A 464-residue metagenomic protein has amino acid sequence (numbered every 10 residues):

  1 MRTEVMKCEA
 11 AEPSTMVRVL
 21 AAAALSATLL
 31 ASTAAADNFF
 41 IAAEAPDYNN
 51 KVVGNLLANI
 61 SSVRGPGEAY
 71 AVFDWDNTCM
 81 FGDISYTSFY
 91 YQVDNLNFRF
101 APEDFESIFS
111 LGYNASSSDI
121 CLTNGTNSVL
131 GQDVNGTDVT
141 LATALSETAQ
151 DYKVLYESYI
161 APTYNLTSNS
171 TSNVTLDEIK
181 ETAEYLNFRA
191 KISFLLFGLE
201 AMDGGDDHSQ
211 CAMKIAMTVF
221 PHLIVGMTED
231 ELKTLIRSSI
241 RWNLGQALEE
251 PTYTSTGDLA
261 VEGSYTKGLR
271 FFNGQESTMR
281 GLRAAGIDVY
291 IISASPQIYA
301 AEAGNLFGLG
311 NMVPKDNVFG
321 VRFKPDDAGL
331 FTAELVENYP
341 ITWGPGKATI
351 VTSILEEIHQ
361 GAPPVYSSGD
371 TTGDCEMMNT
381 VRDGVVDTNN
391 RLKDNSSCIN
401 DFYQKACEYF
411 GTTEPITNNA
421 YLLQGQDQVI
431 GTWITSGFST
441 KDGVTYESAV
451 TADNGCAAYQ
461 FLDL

Functional and structural regions predicted by a protein language model:
M1-M16: N-terminal secretory signal peptides that target proteins for export/translocation
V17-W75, F81-Q132, L166-I179, N454-L464: Non-catalytic pre-domain segments flanking phosphatase-related domains
A35-A43, Y48-G54, S62-R64, E68 (+3 more regions): C-terminal cap/substrate-recognition subdomain and adjoining C-terminal extension of metal-dependent phosphatase-like
Y70-V72, P221, V385: Ordered hydrophobic segments in well-structured contexts
T78-C79, V219, G304-G308: Intrinsically disordered, low-complexity boundary segments flanking structured domains
M80-F81, D387: Generic structural signal for well-ordered beta-strand positions
S85, Q92-D94, R99-Y265: A metal-dependent, Asp-based hydrolase signature
